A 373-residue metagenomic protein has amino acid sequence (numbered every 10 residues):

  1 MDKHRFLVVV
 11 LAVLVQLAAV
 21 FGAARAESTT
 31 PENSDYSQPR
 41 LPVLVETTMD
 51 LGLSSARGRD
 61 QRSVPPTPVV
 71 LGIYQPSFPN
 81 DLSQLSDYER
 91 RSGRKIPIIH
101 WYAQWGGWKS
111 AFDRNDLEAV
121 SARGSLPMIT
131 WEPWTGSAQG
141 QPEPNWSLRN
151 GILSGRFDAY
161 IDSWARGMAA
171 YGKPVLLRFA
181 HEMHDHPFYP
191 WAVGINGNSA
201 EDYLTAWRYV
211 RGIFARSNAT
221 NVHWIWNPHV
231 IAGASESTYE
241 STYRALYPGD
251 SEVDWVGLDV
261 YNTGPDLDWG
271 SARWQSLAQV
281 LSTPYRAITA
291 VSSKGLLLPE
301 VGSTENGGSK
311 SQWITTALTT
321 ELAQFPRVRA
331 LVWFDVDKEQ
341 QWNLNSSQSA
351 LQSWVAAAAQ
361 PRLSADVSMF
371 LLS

Functional and structural regions predicted by a protein language model:
E27-I98, Q360-S373: N-terminal module-boundary/linker segments of secreted carbohydrate-active enzymes
R57-A159, S303-N306, V332: N-terminal substrate-binding region of glycoside hydrolase catalytic domains
S63-P76, G295-S373: Substrate-binding cleft of secreted/luminal carbohydrate-active enzymes
L71-I73, P97-W101, P127-I129, V175-F179 (+4 more regions): Hydrophobic faces of well-ordered beta-strands that scaffold small-molecule active sites in alpha/beta enzyme cores
P79-Y88, K109-A119, A159-W164, V230-P248 (+2 more regions): Alpha-helical scaffolding within the catalytic cores of extracellular/periplasmic polymer-degrading hydrolases
W108, N115-V222, W226: Substrate-binding cleft of extracellular glycoside hydrolase catalytic domains
A111-E132, S251-G307: Glycoside hydrolase catalytic-domain groove-lining segments
F214-E240, S293-N306, W333: Aromatic-lined carbohydrate-recognition surfaces of secreted/lumenal glycan-active proteins
